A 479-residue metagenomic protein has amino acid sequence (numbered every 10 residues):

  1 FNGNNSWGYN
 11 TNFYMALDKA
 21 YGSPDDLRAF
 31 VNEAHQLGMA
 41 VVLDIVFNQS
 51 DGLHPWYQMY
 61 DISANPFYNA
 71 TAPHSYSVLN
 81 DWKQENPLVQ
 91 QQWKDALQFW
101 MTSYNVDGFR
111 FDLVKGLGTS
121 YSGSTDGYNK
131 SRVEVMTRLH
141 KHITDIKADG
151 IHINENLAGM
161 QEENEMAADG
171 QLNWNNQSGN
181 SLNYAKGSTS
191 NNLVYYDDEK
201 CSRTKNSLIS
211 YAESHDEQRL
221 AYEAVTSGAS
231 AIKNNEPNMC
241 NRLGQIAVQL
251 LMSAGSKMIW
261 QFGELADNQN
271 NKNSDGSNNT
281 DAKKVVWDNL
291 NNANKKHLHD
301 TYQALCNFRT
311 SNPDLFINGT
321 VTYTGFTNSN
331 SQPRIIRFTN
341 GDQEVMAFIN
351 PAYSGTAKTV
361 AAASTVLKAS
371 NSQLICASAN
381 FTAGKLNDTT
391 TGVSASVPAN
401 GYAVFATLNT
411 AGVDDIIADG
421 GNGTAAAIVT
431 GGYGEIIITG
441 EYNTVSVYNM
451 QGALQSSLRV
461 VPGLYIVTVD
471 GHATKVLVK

Functional and structural regions predicted by a protein language model:
F1-V106, L113-Y128, V135, L139-D145 (+1 more regions): Substrate-binding/active-site clefts of carbohydrate-active enzymes
N5-S6, G52-Q58, N164-E165, A221-E223 (+1 more regions): Short, solvent-exposed loop/turn and secondary-structure capping segments
Y9, H35-L37, T102, D107 (+9 more regions): Active-site-proximal helices and loops of the catalytic beta/alpha 8
S77-L79, A282, Y433: Short, solvent-exposed beta-strand edge segments and adjacent coil->beta transition regions
S214, A399, G412, Q451-A453: Residue-level recognition of short loop/turn positions
Y222-E236, N278-W287: A solvent-exposed, charged loop/short amphipathic helix patch at secondary-structure junctions
F405-A411, L477-K479: Short beta-strand-to-coil "C-cap" segments at the C-terminal boundary of structured domains/repeats, marking
D415-K479: C-terminal outer-membrane/trafficking sorting elements
